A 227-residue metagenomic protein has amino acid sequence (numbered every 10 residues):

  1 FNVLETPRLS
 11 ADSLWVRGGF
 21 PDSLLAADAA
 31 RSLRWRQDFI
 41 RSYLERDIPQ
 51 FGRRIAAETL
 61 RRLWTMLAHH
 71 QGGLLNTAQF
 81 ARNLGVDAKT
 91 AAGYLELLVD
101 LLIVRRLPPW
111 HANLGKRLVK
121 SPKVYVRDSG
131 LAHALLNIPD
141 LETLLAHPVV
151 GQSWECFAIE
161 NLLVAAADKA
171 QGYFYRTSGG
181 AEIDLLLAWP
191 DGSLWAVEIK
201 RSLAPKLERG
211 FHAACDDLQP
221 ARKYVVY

Functional and structural regions predicted by a protein language model:
F1-N76, V99, I103: Interdomain motor-coupling "hinge/lid" segment immediately C-terminal to the ATP-binding subdomain of NTP-driven enzymes
V16-R17, H70, N83, V126 (+1 more regions): Short glycine/serine/threonine-biased micro-segments
S32, R36, I40, A56 (+3 more regions): Hydrophobic (often cysteine-bearing) scaffold residues that line and stabilize catalytic clefts of nucleotide/cofactor
A78-R82: A short acidic, leucine-rich amphipathic alpha-helix
G85-D100: Short amphipathic alpha-helical interaction segments
E96-L97, L102-I103, P108-Y227: A cross-kingdom feature that marks ATP-driven nucleic-acid transaction machinery
